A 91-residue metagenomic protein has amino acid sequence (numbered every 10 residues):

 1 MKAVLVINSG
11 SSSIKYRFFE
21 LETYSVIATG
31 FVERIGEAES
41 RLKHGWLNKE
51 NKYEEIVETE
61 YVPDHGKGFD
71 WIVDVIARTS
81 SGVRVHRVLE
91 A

Functional and structural regions predicted by a protein language model:
M1-V4: Extreme N-terminal starter segment of soluble prokaryotic enzymes
I7-S12: A short acidic Gly-Thr/Ser loop motif
S13-V62: Short glycine-rich, Thr/Ser-proximal phosphate-binding strand/loop in the N-terminal lobe of ATP-dependent enzymes
P63-D74: Short phosphate-binding loop-to-helix
I72-A91: Short beta-strand-loop/turn "lid" adjacent to the catalytic site in phosphate-handling enzymes
